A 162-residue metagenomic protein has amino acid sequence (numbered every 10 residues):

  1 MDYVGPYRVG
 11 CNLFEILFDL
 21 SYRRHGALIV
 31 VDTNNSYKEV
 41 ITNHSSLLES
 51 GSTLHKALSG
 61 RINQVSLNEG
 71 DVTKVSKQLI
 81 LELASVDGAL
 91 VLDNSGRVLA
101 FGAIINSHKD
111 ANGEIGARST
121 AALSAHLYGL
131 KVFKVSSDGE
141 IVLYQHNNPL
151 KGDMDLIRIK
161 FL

Functional and structural regions predicted by a protein language model:
M1-L162: Divalent-cation
